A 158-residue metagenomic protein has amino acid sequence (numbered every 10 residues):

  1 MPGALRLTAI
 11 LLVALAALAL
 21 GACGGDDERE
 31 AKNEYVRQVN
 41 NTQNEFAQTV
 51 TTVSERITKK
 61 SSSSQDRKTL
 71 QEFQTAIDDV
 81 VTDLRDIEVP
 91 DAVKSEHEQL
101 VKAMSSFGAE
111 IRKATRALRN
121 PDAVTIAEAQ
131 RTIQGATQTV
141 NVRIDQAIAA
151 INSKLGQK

Functional and structural regions predicted by a protein language model:
M1-L11: Bacterial N-terminal signal peptides that target proteins for export
A16: Active-site-proximal loop/hinge segments that shape catalytic or ion-binding/gating pockets
A19-A22: C-terminal motif of bacterial Sec signal peptides marking the signal peptidase cleavage site
G24-D27: Bacterial signal peptide processing site
A31-K158: Alpha-helical segments in soluble extracytoplasmic regions
